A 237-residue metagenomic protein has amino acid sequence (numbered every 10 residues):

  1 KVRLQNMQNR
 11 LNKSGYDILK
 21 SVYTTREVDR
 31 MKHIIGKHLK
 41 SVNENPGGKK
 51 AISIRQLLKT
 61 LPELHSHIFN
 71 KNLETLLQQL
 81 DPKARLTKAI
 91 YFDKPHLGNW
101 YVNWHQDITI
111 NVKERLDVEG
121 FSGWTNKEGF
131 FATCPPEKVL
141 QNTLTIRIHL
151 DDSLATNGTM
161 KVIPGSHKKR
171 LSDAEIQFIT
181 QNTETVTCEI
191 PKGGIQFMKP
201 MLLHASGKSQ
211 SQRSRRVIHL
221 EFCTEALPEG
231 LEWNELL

Functional and structural regions predicted by a protein language model:
K1-N6: Short, Lys/Arg-enriched N-terminal segments with co-localized hydrophobic residues within the first ~10-30 amino acids
R10-S14, Y23-K192, A205, S209-R213 (+2 more regions): Non-heme Fe(II) oxygenase catalytic core, chiefly the N-lobe of the double-stranded beta-helix
